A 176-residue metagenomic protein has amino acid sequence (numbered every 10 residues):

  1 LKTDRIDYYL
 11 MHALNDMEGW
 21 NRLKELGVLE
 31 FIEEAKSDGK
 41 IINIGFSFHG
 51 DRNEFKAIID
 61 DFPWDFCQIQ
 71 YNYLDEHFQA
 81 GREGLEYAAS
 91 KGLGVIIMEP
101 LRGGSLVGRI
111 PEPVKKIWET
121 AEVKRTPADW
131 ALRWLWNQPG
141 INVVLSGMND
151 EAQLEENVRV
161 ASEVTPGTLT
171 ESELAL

Functional and structural regions predicted by a protein language model:
L1-K2, G19-L29, G50-P63, G81: Distinct, well-ordered alpha-helical segments
K2-D4, A35-I41, F62-P63, T165-G167: Short helix-capping segments at alpha-helix termini
R5-L10, K40-G45, W64-Q68, G92-I96 (+1 more regions): Structural preference for beta-strand elements that scaffold enzyme active sites
M11-D16, S47-D51, I69-L74, M98-G103 (+1 more regions): Active-site beta-loop-alpha junctions enriched in small/polar residues
D16-G19, E54, H77, L154: Glycine/Thr-rich phosphate-binding loops of Rossmann-like dinucleotide-binding domains
G27, K36-G39, G104: Short glycine-centered helix-capping/turn motifs at secondary-structure transition points
V28, I32, W64-F78, E122-V123: Acidic, His- and aromatic-enriched active-site or binding-groove loops in soluble protein domains that engage sugars
E34, D61, R82-L176: Structured C-terminal cap/extension of enzyme domains
